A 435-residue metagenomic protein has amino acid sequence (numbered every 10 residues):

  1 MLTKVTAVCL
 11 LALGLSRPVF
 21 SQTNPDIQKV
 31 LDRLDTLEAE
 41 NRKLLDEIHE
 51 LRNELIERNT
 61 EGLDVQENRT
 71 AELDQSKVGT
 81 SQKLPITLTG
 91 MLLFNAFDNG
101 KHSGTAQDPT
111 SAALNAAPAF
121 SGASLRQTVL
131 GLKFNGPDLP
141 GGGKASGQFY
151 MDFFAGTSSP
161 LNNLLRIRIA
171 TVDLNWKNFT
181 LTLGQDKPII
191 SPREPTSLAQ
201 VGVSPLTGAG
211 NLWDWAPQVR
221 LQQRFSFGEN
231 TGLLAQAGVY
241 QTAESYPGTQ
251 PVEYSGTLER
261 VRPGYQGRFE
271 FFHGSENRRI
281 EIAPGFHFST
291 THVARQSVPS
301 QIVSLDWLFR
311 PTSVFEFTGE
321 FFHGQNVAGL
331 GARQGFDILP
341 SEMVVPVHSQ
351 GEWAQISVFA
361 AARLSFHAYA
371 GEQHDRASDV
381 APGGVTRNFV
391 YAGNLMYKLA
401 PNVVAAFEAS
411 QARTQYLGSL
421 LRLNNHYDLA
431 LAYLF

Functional and structural regions predicted by a protein language model:
K4-R17: Bacterial N-terminal signal peptides
S21-T105: N-terminal periplasmic/intermembrane-space "pro-region" immediately following the signal or transit peptide
D74-S245, V261-Q266, E270-E276, L308-H323 (+2 more regions): Outer membrane beta-barrel
N99-S103, S158-P160, P192-P195, E244-G248 (+5 more regions): Outer-membrane beta-barrel proteins
A119-G122, P160-L164, L206-W213, S255-R262 (+4 more regions): Replace "Gram-negative outer membrane beta-barrel proteins" with "bacterial and organellar outer membrane beta-barrel
K144-A155, A237-Q241, I282-H292, S365-S378 (+1 more regions): Transmembrane beta-strand segments that form the barrel wall of outer-membrane beta-barrel proteins
G267-V385: Detector for outer-membrane/organellar transmembrane beta-barrel domains, recognizing the amphipathic beta-strand
Y397-L399, R422-F435: Outer-membrane beta-barrel "beta-signal"
